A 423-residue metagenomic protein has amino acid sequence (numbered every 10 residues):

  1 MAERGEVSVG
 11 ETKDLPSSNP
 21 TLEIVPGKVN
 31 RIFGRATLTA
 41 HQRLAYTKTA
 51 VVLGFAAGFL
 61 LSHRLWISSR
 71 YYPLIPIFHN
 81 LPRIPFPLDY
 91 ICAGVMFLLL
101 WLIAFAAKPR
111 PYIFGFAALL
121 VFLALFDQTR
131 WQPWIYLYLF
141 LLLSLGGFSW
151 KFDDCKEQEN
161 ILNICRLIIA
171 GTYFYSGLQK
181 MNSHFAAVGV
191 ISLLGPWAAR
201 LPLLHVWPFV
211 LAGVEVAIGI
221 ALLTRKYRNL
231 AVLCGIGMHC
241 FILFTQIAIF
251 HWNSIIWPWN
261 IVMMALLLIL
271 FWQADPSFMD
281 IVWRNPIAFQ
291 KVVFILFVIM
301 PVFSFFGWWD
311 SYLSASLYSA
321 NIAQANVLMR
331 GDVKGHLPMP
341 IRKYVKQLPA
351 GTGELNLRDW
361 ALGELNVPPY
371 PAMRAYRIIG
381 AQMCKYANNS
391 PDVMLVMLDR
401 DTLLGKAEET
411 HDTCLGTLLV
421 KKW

Functional and structural regions predicted by a protein language model:
A2-W423: Alpha-helical membrane-anchoring segments
